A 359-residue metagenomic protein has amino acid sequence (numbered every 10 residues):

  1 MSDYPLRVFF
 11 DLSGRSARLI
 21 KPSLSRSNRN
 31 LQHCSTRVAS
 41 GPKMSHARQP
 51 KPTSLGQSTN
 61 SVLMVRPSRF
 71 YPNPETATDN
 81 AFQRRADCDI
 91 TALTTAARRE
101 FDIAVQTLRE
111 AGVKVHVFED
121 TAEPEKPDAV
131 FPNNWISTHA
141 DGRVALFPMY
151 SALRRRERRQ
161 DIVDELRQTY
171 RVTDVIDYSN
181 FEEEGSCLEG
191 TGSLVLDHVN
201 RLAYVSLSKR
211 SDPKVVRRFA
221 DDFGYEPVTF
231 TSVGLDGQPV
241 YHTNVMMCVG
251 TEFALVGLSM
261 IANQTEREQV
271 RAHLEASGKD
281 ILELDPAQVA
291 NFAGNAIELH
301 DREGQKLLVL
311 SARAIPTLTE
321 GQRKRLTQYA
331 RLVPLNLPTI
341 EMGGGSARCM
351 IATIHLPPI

Functional and structural regions predicted by a protein language model:
Y4, F10-L12, R29-L31: Short hydrophobic targeting helices and cationic amphipathic motifs that mediate membrane/organellar targeting
R7, R37-V38: Detector for intrinsically disordered, low-structure N-terminal pre-sequences
G14-A17, G41: Residue-identity detector for glycine
K21-S25, R29: Residues marking helix boundaries in flexible regions
G41-I359: The feature marks the mature, well-folded catalytic cores of soluble enzymes
